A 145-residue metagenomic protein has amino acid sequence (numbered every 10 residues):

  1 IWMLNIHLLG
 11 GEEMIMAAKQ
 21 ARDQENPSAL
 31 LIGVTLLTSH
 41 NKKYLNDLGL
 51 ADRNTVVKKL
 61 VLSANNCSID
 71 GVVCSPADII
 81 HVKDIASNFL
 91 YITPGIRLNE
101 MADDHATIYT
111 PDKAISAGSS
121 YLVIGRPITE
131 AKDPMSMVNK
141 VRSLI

Functional and structural regions predicted by a protein language model:
I1-G71, S75-I80, I85-N88, R97-M101: Conserved anion-binding
L8, P127-I128: Short loop or secondary-structure boundary microenvironments that flank and position key functional residues
I15-A21, I115-A117, I128-I145: C-terminal helical cap(s) of enzyme catalytic domains, especially alpha/beta-barrels
C67, A117-G118: Structural motif
V73, L122-I124: Short hydrophobic alpha-helical runs that function as membrane-insertion/retention elements
D78-V82, D104-K113: Short glycine-rich, acidic/polar surface loops and turns
Y91, S119-L122, L144: Small-residue (G/A/S/T)-rich helix-start motifs and N-terminal tracts that mark the onset
P94-T107, A117, I124: Catalytic-face loop-and-helix region of soluble metabolic enzyme cores
